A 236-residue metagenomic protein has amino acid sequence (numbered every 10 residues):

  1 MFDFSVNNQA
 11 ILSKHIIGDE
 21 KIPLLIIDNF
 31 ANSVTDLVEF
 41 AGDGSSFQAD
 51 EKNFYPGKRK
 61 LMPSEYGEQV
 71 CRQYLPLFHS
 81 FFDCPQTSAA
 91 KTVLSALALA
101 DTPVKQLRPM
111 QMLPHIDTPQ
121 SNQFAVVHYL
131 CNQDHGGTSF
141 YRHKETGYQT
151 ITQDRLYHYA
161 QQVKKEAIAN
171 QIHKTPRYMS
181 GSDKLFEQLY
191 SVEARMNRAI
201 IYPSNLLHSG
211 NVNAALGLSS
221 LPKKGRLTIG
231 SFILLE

Functional and structural regions predicted by a protein language model:
M1-I201, N205-E236: Fe(II)/2-oxoglutarate oxygenase catalytic core
